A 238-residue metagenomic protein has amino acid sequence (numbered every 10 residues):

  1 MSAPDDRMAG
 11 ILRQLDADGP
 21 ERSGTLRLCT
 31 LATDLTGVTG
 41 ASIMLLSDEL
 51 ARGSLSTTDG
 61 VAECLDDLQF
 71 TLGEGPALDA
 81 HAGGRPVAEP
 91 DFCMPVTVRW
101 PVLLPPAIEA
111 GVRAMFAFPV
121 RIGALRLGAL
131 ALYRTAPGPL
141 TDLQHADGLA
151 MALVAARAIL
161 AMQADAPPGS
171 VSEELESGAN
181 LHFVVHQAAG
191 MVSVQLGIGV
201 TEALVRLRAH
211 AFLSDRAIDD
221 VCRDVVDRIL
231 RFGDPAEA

Functional and structural regions predicted by a protein language model:
M1-L72, D224-A238: Intrinsically disordered, low-complexity terminal regulatory regions
L46, A62-R99, I108-R113: Regulatory sensory and allosteric helical modules in signal-transduction proteins and certain transcription factors
F92, A129-G138: Short beta-strand-to-loop transition segments that serve as allosteric relay/switch motifs in sensory/regulatory domains
L104, A117, A129: Short hydrophobic/aromatic beta-strand element in the GNAT-like acyltransferase core that lines or flanks the acyl-donor
A114-R121: Short hydrophobic beta-strand micro-motif common in sensory/regulatory domains
H145-A156: Allosteric cytosolic regulatory segments
A164-A238: Signal-transducing coiled-coil/dimerization helices and immediately adjacent hinge/linker segments that couple sensory
